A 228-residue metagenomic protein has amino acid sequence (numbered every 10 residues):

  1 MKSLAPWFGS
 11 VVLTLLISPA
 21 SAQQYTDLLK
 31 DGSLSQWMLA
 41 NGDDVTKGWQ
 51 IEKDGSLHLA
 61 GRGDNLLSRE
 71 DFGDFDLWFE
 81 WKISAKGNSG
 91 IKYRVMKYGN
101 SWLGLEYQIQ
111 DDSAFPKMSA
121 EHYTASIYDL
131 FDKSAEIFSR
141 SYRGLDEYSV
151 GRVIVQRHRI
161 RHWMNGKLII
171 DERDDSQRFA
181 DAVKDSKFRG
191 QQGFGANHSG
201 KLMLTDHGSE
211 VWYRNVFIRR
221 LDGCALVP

Functional and structural regions predicted by a protein language model:
M1-P6: Positively charged n-region of N-terminal signal peptides that target proteins for export
W7-L16: Bacterial N-terminal signal peptides
A22-P228: Carbohydrate-interacting regions of secretory-pathway proteins
